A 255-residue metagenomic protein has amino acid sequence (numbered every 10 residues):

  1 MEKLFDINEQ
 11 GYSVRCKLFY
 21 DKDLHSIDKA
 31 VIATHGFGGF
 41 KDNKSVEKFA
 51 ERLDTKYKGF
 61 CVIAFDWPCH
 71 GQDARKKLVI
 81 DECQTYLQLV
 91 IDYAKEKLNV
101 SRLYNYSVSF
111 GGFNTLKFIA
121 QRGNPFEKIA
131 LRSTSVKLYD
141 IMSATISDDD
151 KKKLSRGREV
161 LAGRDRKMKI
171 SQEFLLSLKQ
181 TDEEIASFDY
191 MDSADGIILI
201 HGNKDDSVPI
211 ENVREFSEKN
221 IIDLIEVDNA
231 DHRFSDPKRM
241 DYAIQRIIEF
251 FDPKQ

Functional and structural regions predicted by a protein language model:
M1-L24: N-terminal cap/lid segment of alpha/beta-hydrolase-fold proteins
K3, P68-V100: Catalytic nucleophile-loop/oxyanion-hole region of alpha/beta-hydrolase and closely related hydrolase-like folds
L4, V14, L78, P125-E215 (+2 more regions): The alpha/beta-hydrolase serine catalytic core
I27-G36: Short beta-strand element of the alpha/beta-hydrolase
H35-F40, N203: Active-site glycine-rich loops that stabilize anionic/oxyanionic intermediates across multiple enzyme folds
G38-E51, E211: The serine-hydrolase catalytic nucleophile loop
A50-Q72: Conserved alpha/beta-hydrolase
S107-T115: Gly/Ala-rich beta-loop-alpha elbow adjacent to hydrolase catalytic centers
